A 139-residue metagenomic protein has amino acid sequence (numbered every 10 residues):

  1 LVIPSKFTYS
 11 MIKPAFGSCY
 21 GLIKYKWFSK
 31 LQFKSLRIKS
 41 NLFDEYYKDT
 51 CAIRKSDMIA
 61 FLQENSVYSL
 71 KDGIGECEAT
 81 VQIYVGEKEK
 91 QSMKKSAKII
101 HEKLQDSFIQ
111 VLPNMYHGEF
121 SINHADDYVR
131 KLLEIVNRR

Functional and structural regions predicted by a protein language model:
L1-L22: Flexible "cap/lid" loop of the alpha/beta hydrolase fold
D44-K71: Hydrophobic, aromatic-rich cap/lid helix
I74-E78, E102-Q105: Short, conserved loop/helix-junction motifs that constitute active-site signature segments in enzyme catalytic cores
E76-C77, I83-V85: Short beta-strand/loop motif that positions the catalytic acidic residue of the alpha/beta-hydrolase fold
K90-S96: Conserved alpha/beta-hydrolase "acid-adjacent" motif
L112-V129: Catalytic histidine-centered segment of alpha/beta-hydrolase-like enzymes
D127, K131-R139: C-terminal alpha-helix
